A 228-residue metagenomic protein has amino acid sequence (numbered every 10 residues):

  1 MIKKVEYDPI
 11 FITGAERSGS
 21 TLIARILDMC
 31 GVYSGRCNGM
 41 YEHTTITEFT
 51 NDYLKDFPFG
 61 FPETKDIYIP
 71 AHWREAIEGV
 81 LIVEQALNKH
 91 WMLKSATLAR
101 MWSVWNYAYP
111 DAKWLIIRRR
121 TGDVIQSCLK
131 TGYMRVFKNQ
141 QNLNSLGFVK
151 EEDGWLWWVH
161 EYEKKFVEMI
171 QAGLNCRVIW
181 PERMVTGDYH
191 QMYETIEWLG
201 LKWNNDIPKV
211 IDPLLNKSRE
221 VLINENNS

Functional and structural regions predicted by a protein language model:
M1-I77, I211-R219: PAPS-dependent sulfotransferase catalytic core
K4-E6, V80-N88, Q171: Flexible, charged surface loops at secondary-structure boundaries
C37-G39, I179, D206: Residue-level detector of family-conserved "landmark" positions at structurally sensitive sites
T47-N51, K55, R74-I82, G122 (+5 more regions): Generic detector of well-ordered alpha-helical segments enriched in charged/polar residues, highlighting helical
K65-A86, W158, Y162, E225: Electropositive, surface-exposed helix/loop patches at the edges of structured domains that serve as adaptable
L87-N204: PAPS-dependent sulfotransferase catalytic domain
N205-S228: C-terminal accessory extensions appended to soluble enzyme cores
